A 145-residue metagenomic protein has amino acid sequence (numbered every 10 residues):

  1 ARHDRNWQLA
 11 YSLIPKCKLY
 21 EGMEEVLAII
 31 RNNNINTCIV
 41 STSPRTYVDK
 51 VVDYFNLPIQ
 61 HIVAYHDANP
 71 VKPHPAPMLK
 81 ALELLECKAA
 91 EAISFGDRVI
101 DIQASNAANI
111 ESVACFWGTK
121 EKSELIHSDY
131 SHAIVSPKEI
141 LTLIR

Functional and structural regions predicted by a protein language model:
A1-L27, N33-I35: Metal-dependent phosphoesterase signature
A28-R31, I35, R45-R145: Asp-based, Mg2+/Mn2+-dependent phosphohydrolase catalytic module
C38: Internal catalytic-core helix/loop-beta-alpha segment that presents or stabilizes conserved functional determinants
S41-S43: Conserved phosphate-coupling serine/threonine residues in phosphotransfer and NTP-handling enzymes
